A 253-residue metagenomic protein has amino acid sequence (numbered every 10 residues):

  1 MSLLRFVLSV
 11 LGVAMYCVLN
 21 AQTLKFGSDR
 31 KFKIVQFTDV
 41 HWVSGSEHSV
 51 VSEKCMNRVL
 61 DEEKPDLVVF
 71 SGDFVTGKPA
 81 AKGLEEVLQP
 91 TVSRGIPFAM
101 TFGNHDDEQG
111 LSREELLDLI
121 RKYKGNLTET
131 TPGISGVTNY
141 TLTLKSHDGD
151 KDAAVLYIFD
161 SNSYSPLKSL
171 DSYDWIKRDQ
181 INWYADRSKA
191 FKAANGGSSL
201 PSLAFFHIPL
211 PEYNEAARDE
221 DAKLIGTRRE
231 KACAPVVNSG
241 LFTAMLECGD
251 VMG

Functional and structural regions predicted by a protein language model:
M1-Q22: Bacterial Sec-dependent N-terminal signal peptides
A21-P90: N-terminal active-site segment of His-dependent metallophosphoesterases
K31-S44, A153-S163, F205: Active-site-proximal beta-strand elements of phosphoester/diester hydrolases
V35-E53, F74-K82, E108-Q109, E114-E115 (+3 more regions): Acidic/histidine-rich helix-loop elements that form or flank divalent-metal/phosphate-binding sites at the catalytic
H41, V75, H105-D107, N162 (+2 more regions): Catalytic metal-binding/acid-base residues of hydrolase active sites
E63-D66, V155-Y157, L170-G253: His/acidic metal-ligating clusters that form di-metal
E85-S198, R228: Extended active-site neighborhood of metal-dependent phosphoesterases/phosphodiesterases
